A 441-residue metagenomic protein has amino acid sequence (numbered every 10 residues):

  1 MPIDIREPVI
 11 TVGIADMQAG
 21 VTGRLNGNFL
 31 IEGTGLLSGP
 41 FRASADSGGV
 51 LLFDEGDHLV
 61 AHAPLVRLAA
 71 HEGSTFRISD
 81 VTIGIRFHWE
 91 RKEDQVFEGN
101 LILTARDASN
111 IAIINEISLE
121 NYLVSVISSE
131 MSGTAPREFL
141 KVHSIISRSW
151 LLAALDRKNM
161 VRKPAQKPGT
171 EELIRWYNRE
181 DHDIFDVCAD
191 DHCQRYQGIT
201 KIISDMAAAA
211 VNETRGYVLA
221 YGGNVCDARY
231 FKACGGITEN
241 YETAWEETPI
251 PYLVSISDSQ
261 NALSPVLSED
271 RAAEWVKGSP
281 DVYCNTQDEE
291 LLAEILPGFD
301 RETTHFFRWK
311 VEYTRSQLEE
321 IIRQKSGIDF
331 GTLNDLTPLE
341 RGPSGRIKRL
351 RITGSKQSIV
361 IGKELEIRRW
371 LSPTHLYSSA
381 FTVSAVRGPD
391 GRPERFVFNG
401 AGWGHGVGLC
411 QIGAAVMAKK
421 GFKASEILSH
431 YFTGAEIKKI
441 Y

Functional and structural regions predicted by a protein language model:
M1-Y441: Conserved, single-site charged/polar hotspot
